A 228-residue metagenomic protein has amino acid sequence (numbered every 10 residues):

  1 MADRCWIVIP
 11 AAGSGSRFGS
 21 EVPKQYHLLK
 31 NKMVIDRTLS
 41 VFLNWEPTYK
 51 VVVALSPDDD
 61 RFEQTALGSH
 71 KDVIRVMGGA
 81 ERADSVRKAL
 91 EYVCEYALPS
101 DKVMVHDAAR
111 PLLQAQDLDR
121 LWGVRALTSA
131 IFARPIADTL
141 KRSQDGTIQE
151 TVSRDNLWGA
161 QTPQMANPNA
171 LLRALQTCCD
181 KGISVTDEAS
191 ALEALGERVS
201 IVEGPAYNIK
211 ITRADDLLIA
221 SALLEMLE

Functional and structural regions predicted by a protein language model:
A2-D60: N-terminal glycine-rich phosphate-binding loop and ensuing alpha1 helix
Y26, R75, S129-A130, V199-I201 (+1 more regions): Conserved beta-strand scaffold positions in the cores of enzyme catalytic domains, especially in NTP/NDP-utilizing
D60-A66: Acidic helix N-cap motif at the loop->helix transition within catalytic regions of sugar-transfer enzymes
L67-D101: Short phosphate-binding loop-to-helix
R82, A108-L112: Acidic metal-phosphate-binding loop of nucleotide-sugar-dependent transferases
K102-H106: Short aromatic-hydrophobic micro-motifs that form the base-stacking/packing surface for donor nucleotide recognition
L113-V202: Conserved core of the sugar-phosphate nucleotidyltransferase
N208-E228: Hydrophobic helical membrane-anchoring modules
